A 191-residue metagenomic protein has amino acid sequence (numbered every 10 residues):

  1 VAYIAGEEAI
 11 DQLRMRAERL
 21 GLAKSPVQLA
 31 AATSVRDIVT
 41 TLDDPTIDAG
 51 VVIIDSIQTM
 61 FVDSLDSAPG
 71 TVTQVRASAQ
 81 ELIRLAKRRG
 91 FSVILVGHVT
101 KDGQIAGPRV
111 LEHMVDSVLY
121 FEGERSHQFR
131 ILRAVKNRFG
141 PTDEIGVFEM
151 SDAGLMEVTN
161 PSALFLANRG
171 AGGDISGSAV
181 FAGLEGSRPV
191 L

Functional and structural regions predicted by a protein language model:
V1-A2, P26-Q28, G50-V52, F91-I94 (+3 more regions): Structural motif
V1-R84: Conserved inter-motif catalytic segment of the P-loop NTP-binding fold
E7-D11, R19-L22, T33-D37, I57-M60 (+6 more regions): Conserved nucleotide-binding/hydrolysis micro-motifs of P-loop NTPases
R14, D63-S64, Q104-A106, R130-I131 (+1 more regions): Short glycine-/acidic-enriched loop or helix-start segments at secondary-structure transitions that form or flank
R16-E18, Q104-M114: Short regulatory helix/loop adjacent to the ATP-binding pocket of P-loop NTPases
S25, R89, Q128-R130: Residue-level signal for beta-strand positions within conserved beta-sheet cores that form or flank
L42-V52, Q58, M114, G123-L191: Conserved P-loop NTPase
T73-I94, H98, M114-R125: Substrate-engagement module of ASCE P-loop NTPases
